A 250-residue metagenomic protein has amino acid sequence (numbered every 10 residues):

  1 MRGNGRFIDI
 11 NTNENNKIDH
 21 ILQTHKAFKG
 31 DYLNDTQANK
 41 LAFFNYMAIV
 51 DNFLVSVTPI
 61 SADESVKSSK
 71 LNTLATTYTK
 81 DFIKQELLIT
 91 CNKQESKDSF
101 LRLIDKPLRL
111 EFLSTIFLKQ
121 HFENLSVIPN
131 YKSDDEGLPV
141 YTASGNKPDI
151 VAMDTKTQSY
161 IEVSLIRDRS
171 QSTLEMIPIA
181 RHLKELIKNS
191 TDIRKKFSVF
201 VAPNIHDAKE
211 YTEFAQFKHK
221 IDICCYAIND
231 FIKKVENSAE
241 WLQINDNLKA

Functional and structural regions predicted by a protein language model:
M1-F100, A239-A250: Interfaces and regulatory segments of ATP-dependent nucleotide/adenylate/phosphodiester-chemistry enzymes
V66-A250: Catalytic core segments in nucleotide and nucleic-acid processing enzymes
